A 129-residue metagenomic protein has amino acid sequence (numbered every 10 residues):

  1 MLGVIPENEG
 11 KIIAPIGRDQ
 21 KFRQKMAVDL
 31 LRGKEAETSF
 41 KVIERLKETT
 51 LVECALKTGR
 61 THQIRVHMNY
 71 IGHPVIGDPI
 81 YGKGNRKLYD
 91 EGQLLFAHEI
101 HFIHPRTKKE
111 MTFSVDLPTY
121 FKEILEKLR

Functional and structural regions predicted by a protein language model:
M1-R129: RNA pseudouridine synthases
